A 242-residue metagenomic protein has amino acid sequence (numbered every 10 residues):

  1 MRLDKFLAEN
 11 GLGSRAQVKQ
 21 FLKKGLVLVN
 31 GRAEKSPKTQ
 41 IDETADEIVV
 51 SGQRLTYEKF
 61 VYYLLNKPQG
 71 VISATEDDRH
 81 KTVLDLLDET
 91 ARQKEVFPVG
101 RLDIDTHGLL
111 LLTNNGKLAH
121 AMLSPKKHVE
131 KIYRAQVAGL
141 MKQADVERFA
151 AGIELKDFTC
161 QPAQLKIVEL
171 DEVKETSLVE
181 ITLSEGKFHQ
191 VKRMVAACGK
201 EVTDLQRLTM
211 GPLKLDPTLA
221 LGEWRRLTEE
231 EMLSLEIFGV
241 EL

Functional and structural regions predicted by a protein language model:
M1-L242: Basic, flexible Lys/Arg- and Gly-enriched helix-loop patches that mediate nucleic-acid binding at interfaces with rRNA
